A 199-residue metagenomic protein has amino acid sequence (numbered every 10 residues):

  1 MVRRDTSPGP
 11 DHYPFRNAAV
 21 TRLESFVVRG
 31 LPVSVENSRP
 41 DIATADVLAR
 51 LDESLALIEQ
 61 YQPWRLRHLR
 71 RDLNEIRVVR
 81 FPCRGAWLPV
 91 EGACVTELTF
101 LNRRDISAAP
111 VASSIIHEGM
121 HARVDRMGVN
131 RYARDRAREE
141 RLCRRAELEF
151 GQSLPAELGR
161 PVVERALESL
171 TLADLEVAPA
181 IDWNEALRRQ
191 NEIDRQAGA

Functional and structural regions predicted by a protein language model:
V2-P8, Y13-S25, G30-V35, I181-A199: Cysteine-nucleophile amide-bond enzymes
V2-R3, P8, F26-A93, S153: Auxiliary, metal-adjacent structural segments of Zn-dependent hydrolase domains
D41-A45, N130-R136: Short, flexible/disordered intra-domain loops and linkers
E97-F100, V124-Y132: Short acidic, glycine/Ser/Thr-rich loop/turn "cap" segments at secondary-structure junctions
L98-S114, R134: Short pre-active-site segment immediately N-terminal to the catalytic Zn-binding motif
S113-R126: Active-site recognition of the HExxH zinc-binding catalytic motif
A133-E168: Post-HExxH zinc-binding segment in Zn-dependent metallohydrolases
A156-A199: Long, well-structured alpha-helical subdomains associated with metal-dependent extracellular/ecto-lumenal hydrolases
